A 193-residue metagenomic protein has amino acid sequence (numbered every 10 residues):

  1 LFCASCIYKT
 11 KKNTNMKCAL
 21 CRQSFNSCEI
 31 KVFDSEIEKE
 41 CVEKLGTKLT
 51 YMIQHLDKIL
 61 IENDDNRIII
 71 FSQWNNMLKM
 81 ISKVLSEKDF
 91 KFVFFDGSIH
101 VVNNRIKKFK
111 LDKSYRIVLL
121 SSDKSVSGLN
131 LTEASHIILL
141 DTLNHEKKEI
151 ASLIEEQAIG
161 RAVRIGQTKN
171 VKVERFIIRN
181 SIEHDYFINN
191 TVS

Functional and structural regions predicted by a protein language model:
L1-K9: RING/U-box catalytic core of ubiquitin/SUMO E3 ligases
C3, C18-C21: Short cysteine-rich clusters marking metal-coordination/redox-active sites
T10-K12, C21-V32: Short Cys/His-rich micro-motifs in 6-15 aa windows
N15: Residues immediately within or flanking Cys/His clusters that coordinate Zn2+ in small zinc-binding modules
E43-I70: Conserved interdomain hinge at the start of the Helicase C-terminal
D89-S122: Conserved helicase ATPase core of P-loop NTP-dependent helicases/translocases
D123-R161, I165: Conserved RecA-like helicase motor core of SF1/SF2 enzymes
K147-S193: A conserved SF2-helicase RecA2
